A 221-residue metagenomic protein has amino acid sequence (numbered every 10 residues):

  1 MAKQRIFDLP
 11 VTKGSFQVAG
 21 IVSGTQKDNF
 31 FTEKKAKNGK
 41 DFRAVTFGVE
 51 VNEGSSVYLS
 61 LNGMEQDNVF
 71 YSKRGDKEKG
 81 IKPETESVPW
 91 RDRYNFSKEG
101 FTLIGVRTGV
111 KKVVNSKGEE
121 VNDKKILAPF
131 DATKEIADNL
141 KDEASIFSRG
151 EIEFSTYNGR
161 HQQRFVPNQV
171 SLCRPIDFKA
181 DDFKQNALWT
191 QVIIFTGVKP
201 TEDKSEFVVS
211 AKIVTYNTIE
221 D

Functional and structural regions predicted by a protein language model:
M1-D221: OB-fold and OB-like single-stranded nucleic-acid-recognition modules and their adjacent interaction interfaces
